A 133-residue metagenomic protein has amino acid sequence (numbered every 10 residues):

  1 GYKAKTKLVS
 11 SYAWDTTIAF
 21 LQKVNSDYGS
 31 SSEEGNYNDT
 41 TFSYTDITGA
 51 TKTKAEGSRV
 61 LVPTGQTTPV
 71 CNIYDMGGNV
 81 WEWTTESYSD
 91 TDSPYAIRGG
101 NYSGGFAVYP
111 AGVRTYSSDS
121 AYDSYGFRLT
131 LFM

Functional and structural regions predicted by a protein language model:
G1-D75, M133: Short aromatic-cysteine micro-motif
A4, V9, T67-T68, D90-M133: Disulfide-stabilized, aromatic/cysteine-rich ligand-recognition loop
K23, E86-S89: Short, well-ordered loop/turn and helix-capping segments at boundaries between secondary-structure elements and domains
K54-L61, W81, G105, Y125: Extended alpha-helical regions
D75-M76, S124: Residue-level recognition of short, solvent-exposed, well-ordered loop/turn junctions that link secondary-structure
G77-E86: Active-site-proximal beta-strands of protease catalytic cores
